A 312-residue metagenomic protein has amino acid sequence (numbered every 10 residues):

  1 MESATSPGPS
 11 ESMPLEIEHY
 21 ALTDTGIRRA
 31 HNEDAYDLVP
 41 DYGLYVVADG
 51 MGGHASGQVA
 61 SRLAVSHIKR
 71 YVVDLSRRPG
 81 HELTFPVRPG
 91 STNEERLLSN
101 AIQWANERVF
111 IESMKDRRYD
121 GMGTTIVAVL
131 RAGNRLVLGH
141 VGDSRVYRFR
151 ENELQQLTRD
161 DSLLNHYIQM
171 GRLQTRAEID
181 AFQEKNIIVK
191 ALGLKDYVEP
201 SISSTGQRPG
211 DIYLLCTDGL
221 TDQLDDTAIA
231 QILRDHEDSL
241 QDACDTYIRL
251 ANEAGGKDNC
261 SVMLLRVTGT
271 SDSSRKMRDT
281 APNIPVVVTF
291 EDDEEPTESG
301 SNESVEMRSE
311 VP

Functional and structural regions predicted by a protein language model:
M1-P312: PP2C/PPM-type serine/threonine phosphatase catalytic domain
